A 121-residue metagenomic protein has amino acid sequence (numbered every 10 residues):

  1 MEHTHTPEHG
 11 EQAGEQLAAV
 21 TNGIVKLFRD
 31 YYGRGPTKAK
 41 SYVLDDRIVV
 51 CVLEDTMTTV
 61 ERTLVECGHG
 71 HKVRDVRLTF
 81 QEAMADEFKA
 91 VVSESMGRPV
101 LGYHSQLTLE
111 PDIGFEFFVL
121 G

Functional and structural regions predicted by a protein language model:
M1-G121: Interaction-mediating elements
